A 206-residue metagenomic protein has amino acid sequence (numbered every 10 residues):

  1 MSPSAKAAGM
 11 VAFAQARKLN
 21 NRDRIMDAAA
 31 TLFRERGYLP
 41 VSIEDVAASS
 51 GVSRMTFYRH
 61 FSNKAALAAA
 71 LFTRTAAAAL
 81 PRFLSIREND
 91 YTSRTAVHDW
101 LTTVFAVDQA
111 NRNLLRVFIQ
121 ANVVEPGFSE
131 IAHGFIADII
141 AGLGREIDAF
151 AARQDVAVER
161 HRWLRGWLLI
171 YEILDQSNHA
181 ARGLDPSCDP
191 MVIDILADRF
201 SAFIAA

Functional and structural regions predicted by a protein language model:
M1-R36, P40-V52, A66-A69, Y91: Basic, helix-initiating cap at the start of DNA-binding domains
R24, A28-R36, A78-N89, E172-G183: Solvent-exposed, amphipathic alpha-helical segments
G51-F61: Short hydrophobic/aromatic patch on the recognition helix
R59, A69-A70, R145: DNA-binding alpha-helical recognition surfaces that contact promoter or target DNA
F61, F118-E125: Short helix-capping/turn signature of helix-turn-helix
A70, R74, L84-A110, R162-G166 (+1 more regions): Hydrophobic alpha-helical connector segments
A77-L80, V107-A110, P126-A152, W163-W167 (+4 more regions): Amphipathic alpha-helical packing segments from all-alpha helical-bundle domains
L115-F118, E130-I131, E159, D185: Short, hydrophobic secondary-structure boundary micro-motifs
